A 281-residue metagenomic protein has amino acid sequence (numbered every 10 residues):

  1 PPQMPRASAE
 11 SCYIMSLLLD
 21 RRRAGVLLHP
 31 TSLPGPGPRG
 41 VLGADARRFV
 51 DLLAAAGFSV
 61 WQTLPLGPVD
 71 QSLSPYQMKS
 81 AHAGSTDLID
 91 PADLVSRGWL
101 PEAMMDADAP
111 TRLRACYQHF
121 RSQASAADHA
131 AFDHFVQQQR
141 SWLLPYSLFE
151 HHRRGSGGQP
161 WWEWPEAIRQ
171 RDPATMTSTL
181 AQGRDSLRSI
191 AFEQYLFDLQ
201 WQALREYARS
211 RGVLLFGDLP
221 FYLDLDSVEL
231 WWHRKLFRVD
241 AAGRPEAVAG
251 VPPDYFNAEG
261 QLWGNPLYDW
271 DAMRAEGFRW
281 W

Functional and structural regions predicted by a protein language model:
S16-H29, P36-P38, S72-D198, L223-W281: Alpha-amylase-like alpha-glycosidases and glucanotransferases acting on alpha-linked glucans and related
A24-L28, W61-Q62, L215-G217: Hydrophobic faces of well-ordered beta-strands that scaffold small-molecule active sites in alpha/beta enzyme cores
V41-L52, E276-W281: Short, acidic/polar
D45-G67: Catalytic domains of carbohydrate-active enzymes, especially glycoside hydrolases
L53, T63, F149, A208 (+1 more regions): Conserved, mostly hydrophobic/aromatic
Q62-S72, L219-L225: Short, solvent-exposed turn/loop segments enriched in Gly/Ser/Thr/Pro and often Arg
I190-L223: Conserved, well-ordered alpha-helix/loop/beta-strand core segments that scaffold catalytic motifs
